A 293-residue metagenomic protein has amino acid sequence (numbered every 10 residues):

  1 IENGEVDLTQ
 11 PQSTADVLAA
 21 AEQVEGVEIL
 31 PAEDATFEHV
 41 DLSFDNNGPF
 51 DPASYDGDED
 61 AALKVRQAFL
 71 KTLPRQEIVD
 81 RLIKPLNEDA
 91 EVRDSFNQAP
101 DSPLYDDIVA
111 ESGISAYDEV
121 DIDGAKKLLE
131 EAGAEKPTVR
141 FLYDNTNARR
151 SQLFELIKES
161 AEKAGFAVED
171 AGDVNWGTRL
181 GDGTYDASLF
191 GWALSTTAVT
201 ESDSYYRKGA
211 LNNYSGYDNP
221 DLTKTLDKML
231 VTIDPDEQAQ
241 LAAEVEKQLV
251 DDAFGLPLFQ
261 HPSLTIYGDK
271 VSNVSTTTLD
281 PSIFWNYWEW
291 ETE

Functional and structural regions predicted by a protein language model:
I1-P49, G191: Extracellular/periplasmic solute-recognition and catalytic clefts
N3, A35-D94, P137-A148, I233-D252: Alpha-helical secondary-structure segments
P11-Q12, E59-K64, T72-L73, S115-D123 (+3 more regions): Soluble non-cytosolic domains of exported or imported proteins
L18-P31, T184, A198-N213, D269-S272: Ligand-binding "clamshell"
K64-Q67, K71, V79, E169-G177 (+2 more regions): Extracytoplasmic/peripheral linker and loop segments enriched in polar/acidic and small residues with frequent Thr/Pro
D89-L128, A148-R150: Structural transition elements
K126-L194: Ligand/substrate-recognition segments at binding pockets and active sites
Y267-E293: Long beta-strand-rich cores associated with HINT superfamily self-processing modules
